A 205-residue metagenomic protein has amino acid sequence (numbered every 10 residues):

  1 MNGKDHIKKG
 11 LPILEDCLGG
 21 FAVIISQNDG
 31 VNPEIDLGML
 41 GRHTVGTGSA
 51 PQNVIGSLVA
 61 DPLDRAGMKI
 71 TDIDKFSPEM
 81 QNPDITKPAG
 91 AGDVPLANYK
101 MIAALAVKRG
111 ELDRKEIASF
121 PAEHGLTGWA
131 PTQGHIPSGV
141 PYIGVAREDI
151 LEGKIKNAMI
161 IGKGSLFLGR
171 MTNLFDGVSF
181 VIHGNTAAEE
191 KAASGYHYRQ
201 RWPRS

Functional and structural regions predicted by a protein language model:
M1, A158-K163: Short beta-strand segments
M1, N98-V140: Conserved catalytic cysteine-centered active-site region of acyl-thioester-dependent Claisen-condensing enzymes
M1-K4, V23-I25, Q133-G153: Active-site-proximal alpha-helical scaffold in enzymes
D5-K75, K87, A103-A104, K108-L112 (+3 more regions): Condensing-enzyme catalytic core mediating Claisen C-C bond formation in acyl metabolism
D72-K100: Conserved beta-ketoacyl condensing-enzyme motif
P83-T86, L166-R170: Flexible loop/turn segments at secondary-structure boundaries
G128, G144-E148, H197-Y198: Extended non-globular C-terminal regions
Y142, F167-L174: ATP/nucleoside-binding phosphotransfer catalytic cores, i.e., glycine-rich phosphate-binding loops
